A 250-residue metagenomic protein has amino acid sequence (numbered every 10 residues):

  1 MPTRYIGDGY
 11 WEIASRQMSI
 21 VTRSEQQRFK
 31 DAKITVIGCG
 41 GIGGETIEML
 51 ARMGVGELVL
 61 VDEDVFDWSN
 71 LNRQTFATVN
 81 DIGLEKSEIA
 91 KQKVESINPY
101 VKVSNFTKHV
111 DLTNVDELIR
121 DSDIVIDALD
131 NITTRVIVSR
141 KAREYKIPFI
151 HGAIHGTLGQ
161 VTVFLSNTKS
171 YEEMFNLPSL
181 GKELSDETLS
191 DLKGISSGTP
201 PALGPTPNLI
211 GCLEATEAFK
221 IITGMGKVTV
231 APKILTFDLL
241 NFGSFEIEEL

Functional and structural regions predicted by a protein language model:
M1-T35: N-terminal charged helix/coil linker that caps or initiates catalytic domains
V36-G38, V61: Conserved N-terminal Rossmann-fold NAD(P)-binding element of oxidoreductases
I42-G43: Hydrophobic/small residue at the entry helix of a nucleotide-binding pocket
L50: Aromatic pocket-lining residues of Rossmann-like dinucleotide-binding sites
V55, L60-N98: Glycine-rich phosphate-binding loop and adjoining beta1-alpha1-beta2 segment of Rossmann-like nucleotide-binding folds
S87-V136: A structured beta-alpha segment of the ubiquitous adenosine-cofactor-binding alpha/beta core
D121-I210, L239-L250: E1/E1-like adenylate-forming module used to activate ubiquitin-like modifiers and sulfur-carrier proteins
C212-V228: Oxidoreductase and adenylate-handling cofactor-binding alpha/beta cores
